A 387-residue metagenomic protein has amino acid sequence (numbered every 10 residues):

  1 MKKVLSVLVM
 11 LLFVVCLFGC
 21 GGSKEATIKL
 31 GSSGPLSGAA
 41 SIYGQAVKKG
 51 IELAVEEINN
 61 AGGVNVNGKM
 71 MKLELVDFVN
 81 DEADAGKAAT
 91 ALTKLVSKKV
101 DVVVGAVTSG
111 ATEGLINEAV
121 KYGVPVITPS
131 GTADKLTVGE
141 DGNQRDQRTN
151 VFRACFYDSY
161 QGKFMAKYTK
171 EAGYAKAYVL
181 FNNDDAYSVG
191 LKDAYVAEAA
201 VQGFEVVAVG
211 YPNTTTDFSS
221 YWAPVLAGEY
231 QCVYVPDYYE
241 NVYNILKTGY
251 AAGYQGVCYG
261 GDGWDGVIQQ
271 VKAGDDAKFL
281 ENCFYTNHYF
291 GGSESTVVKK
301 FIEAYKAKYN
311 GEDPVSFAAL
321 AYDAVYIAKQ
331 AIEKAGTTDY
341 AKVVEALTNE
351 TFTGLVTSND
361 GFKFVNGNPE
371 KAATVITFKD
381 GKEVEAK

Functional and structural regions predicted by a protein language model:
M1-K29, S97: Short, low-complexity disordered leader/linker segments with a strong preference for bacterial N-terminal type II
G21-S32, V64-K72, K170-A175: Immediate post-signal peptide segment of exported/extracytoplasmic ligand-binding proteins
S23-K24, I42-A46, V64-D141, A154 (+3 more regions): Beta-alpha junction/loop-to-helix N-cap segments that form part of ligand/metal-binding clefts
G31-E52, F78-A85, V107-G110, L180-V189 (+2 more regions): Extracytoplasmic "Venus flytrap"
S41-V66, D193-E198: Short, polar/charged alpha-helical segment
V100-G210, Q255-F284: Extracytoplasmic ligand/sensor domains, especially the bilobed periplasmic-binding protein
L246-Y322, K382-E385: Extracellular/periplasmic periplasmic-binding protein-like sensory domains
Y305-A319, K329-E385: Segments of small-molecule ligand-sensing domains
